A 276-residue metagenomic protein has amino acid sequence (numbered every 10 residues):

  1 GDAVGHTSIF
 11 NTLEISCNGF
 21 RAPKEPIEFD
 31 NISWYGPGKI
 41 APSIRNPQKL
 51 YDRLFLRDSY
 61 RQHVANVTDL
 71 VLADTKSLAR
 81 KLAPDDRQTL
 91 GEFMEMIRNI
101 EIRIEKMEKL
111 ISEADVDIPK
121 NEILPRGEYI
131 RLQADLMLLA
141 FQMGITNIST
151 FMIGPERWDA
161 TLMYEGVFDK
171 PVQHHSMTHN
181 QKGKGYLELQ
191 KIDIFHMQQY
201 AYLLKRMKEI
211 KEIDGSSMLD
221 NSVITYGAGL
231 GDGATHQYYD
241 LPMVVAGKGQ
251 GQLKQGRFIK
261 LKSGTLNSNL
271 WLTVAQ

Functional and structural regions predicted by a protein language model:
G1-Q276: Ligand-binding pockets and gating/stacking loops
